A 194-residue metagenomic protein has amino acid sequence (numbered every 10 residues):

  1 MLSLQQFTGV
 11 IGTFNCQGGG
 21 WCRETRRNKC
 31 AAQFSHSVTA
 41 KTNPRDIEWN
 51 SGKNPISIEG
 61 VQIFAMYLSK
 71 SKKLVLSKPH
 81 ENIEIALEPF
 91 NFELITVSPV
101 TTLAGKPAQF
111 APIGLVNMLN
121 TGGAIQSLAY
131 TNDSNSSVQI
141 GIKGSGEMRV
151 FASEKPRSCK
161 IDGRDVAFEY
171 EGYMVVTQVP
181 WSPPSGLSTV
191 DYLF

Functional and structural regions predicted by a protein language model:
M1-V10, N15-C16: Glycine-rich, aromatic-lined ligand/substrate-binding cores of catalytic and carbohydrate-binding domains
G9-I11, W21-T25, A32-S57, Q62-F194: Non-catalytic C-terminal accessory domains or segments of carbohydrate-active enzymes
